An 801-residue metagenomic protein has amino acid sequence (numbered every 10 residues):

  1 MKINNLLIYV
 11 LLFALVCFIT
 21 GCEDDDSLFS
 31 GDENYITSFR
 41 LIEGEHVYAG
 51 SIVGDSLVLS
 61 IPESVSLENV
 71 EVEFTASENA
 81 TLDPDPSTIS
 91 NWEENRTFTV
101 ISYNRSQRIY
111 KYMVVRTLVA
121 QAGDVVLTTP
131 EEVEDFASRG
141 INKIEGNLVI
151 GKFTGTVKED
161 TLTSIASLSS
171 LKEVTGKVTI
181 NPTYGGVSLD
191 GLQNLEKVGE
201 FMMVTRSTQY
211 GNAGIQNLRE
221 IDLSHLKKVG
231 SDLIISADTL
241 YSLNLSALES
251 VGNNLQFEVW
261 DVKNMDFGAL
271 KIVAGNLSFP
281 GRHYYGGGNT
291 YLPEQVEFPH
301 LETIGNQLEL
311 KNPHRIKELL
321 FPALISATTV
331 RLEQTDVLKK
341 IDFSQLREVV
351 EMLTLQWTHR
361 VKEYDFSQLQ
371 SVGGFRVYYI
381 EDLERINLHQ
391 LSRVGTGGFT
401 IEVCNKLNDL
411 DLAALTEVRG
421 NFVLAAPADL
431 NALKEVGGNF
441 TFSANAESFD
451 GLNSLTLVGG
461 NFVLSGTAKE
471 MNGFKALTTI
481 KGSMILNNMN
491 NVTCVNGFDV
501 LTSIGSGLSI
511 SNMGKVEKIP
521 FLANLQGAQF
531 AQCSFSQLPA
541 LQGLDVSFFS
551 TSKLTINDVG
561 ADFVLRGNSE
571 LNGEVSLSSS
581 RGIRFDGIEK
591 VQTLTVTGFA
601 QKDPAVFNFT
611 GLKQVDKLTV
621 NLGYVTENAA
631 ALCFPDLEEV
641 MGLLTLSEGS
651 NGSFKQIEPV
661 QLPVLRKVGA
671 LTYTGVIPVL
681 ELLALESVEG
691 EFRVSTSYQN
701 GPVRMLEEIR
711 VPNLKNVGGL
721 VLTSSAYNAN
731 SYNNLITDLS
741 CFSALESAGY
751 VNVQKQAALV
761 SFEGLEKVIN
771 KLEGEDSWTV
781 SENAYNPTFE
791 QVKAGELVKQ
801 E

Functional and structural regions predicted by a protein language model:
M1-V10: Bacterial N-terminal signal peptides that target proteins for export
L11-V16: Hydrophobic helical h-region of N-terminal Sec-dependent signal peptides in bacterial secretory/periplasmic proteins
F18-G21: C-terminal motif of bacterial Sec signal peptides marking the signal peptidase cleavage site
E23-A137, I141-G146, E173-G176: Beta-rich interaction/scaffold domains
D124-T128, N147-L162, T175-G191, G199-R219 (+25 more regions): Concave beta-strand-loop units of leucine-rich repeat
L168-S169, L192-E196, L223-K227, L245-E249 (+23 more regions): A structural signal for leucine-rich repeat
N786-E801: Short, low-complexity, Pro/Ser/Thr/Gly-rich segments in the mature regions of secreted, periplasmic
